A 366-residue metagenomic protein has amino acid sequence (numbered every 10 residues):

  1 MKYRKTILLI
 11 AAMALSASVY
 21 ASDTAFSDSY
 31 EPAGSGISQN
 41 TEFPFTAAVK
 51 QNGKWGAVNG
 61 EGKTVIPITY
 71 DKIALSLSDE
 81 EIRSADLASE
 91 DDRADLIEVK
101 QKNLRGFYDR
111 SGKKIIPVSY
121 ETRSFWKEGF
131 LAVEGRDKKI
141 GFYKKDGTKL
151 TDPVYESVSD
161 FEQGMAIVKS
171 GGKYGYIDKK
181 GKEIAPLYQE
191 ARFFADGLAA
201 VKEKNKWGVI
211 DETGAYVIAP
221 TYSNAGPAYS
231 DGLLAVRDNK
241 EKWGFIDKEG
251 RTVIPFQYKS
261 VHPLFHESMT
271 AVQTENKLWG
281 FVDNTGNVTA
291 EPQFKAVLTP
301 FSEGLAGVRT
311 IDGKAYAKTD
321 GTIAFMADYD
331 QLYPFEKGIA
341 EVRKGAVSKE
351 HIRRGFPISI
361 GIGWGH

Functional and structural regions predicted by a protein language model:
M1-Y20: Gram-negative bacterial Sec-dependent N-terminal signal peptides
A21-H366: Residue-level detector of conserved, function-critical positions
